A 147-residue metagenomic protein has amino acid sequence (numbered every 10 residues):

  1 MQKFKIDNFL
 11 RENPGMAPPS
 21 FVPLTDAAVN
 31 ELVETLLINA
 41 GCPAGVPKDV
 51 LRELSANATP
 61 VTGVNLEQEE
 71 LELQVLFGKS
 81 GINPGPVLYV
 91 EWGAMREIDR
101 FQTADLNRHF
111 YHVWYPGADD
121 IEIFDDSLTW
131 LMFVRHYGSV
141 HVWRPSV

Functional and structural regions predicted by a protein language model:
M1-V147: Structured alpha/beta or helical-core interaction and ligand-binding surfaces enriched in interleaved
